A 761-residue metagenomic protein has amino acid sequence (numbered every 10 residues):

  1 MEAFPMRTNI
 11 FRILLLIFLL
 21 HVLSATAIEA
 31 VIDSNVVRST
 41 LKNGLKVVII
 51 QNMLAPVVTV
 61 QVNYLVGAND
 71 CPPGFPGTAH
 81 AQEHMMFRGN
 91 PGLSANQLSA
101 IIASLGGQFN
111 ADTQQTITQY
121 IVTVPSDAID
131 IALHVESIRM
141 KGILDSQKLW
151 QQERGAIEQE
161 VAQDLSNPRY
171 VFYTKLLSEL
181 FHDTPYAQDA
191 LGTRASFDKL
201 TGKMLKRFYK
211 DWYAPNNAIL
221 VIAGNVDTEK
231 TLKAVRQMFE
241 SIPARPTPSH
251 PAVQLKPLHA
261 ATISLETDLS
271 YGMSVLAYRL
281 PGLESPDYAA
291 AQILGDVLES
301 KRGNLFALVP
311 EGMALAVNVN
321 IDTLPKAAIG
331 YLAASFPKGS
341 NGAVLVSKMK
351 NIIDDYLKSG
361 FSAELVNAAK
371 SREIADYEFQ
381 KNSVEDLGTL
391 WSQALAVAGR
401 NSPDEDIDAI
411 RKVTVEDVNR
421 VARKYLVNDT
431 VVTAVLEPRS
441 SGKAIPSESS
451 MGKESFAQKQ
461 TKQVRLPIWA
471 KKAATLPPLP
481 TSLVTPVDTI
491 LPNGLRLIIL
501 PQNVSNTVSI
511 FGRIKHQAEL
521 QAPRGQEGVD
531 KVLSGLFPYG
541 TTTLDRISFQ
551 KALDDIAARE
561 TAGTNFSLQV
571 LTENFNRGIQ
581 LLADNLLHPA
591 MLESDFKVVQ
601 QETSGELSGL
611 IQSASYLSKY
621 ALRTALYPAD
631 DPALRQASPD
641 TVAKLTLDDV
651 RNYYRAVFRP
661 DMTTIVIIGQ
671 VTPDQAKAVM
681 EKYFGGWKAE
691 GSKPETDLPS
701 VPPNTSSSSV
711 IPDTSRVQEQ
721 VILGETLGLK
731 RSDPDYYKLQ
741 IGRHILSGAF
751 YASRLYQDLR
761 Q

Functional and structural regions predicted by a protein language model:
I13-V22: Bacterial N-terminal signal peptides
A25-V47, D227-E266, D404-I514, V671-D713 (+3 more regions): Proteolytic maturation boundary segments
T59-T123, S166, Q188-L191, E299-A314 (+5 more regions): M16/MPP (pitrilysin/insulinase) zinc-metallopeptidase core fold and M16-derived inactive scaffolds
G89, A132, R139, D164-A214 (+9 more regions): Scaffold signal of the M16-like zinc-metallopeptidase fold and its non-catalytic homologs
G89-G92, T123-R154, K301, D322-F379 (+6 more regions): M16/insulysin-pitrilysin zinc metalloprotease superfamily fold
A103, L144-A162, D227, P246-A260 (+12 more regions): Acidic/histidine-enriched alpha-helical segments
R154, K203-M238, T430-V431, S447 (+2 more regions): Non-catalytic, conformational "gating/processing" segments within enzyme and secreted inhibitor domains
V275-R279, L298-F336, Q380, V384 (+2 more regions): A structural supersecondary motif
